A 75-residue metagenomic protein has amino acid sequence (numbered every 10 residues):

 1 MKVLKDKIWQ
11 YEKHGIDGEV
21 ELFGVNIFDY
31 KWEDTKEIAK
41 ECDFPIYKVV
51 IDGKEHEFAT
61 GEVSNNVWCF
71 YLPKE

Functional and structural regions predicted by a protein language model:
M1-K2, P73-E75: Short intrinsically disordered terminal tails
V3-Q10, G24: N-terminal export/targeting and maturation segments
E12-K74: Acidic, low-complexity, intrinsically disordered interaction modules
